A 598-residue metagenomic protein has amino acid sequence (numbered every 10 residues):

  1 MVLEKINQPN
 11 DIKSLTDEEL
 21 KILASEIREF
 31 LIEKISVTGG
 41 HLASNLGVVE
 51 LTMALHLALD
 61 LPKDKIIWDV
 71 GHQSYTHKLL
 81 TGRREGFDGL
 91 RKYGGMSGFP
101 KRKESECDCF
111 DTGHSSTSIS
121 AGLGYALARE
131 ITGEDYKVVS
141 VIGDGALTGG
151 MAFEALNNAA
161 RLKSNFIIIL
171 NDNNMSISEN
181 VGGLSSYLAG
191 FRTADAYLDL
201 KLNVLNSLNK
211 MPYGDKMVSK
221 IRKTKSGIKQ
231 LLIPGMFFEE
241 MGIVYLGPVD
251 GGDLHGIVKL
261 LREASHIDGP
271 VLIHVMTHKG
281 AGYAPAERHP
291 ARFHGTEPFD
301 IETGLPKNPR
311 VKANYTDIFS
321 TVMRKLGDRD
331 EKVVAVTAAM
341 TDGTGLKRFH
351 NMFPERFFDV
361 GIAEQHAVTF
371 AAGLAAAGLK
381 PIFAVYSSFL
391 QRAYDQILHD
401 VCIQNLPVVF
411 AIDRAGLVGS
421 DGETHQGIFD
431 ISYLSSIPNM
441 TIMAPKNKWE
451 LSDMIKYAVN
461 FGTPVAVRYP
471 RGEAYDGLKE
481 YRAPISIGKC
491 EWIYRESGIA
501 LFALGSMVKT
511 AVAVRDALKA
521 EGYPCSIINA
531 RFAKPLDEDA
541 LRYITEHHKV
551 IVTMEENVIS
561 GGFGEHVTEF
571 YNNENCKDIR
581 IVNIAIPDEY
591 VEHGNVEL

Functional and structural regions predicted by a protein language model:
M1-T81, F237-L261, I267-T277: N-terminal amphipathic, basic-rich helices that act as targeting or association modules
H41-L162, Y315, K332-V333, T337-A338 (+1 more regions): Cofactor-binding active-site loop characterized by glycine-rich and histidine/acidic residues
K65, T277-L390, Q396-L406, T463 (+4 more regions): Non-catalytic terminal/interface segments that mediate subunit docking, oligomerization, and allosteric communication
T76-G82, L147-L156, S178-G183, A189 (+12 more regions): Short acidic, glycine/serine/threonine-rich loops at helix termini
R84-P100, A160-S178, A196-D199, F358 (+1 more regions): A glycine-rich helix N-cap at a beta->alpha junction
N174-F319: Long, well-ordered, tryptophan-enriched scaffold segments
K259-R262, H294-G295, G304, N314-R329 (+5 more regions): Glycine-/acidic-rich phosphate or pyrophosphate-binding loops and their flanking alpha/beta elements
I301-V311, G419-D421, T441, E565-L598: Peripheral docking tails and interdomain loops at the edges of cofactor- or intermediate-handling domains
